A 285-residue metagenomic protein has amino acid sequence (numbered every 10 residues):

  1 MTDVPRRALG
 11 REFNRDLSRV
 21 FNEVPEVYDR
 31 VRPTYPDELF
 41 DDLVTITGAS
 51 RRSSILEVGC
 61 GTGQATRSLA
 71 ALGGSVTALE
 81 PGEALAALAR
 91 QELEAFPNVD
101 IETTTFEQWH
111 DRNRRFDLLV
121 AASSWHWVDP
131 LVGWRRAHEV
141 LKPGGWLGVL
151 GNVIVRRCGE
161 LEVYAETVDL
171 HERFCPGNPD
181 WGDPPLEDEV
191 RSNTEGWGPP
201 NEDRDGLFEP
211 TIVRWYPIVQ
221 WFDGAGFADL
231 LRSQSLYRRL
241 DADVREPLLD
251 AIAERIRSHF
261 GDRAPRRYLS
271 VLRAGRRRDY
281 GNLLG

Functional and structural regions predicted by a protein language model:
T2-S50: Conserved class I S-adenosyl-L-methionine
R51-G59: Conserved class I S-adenosyl-L-methionine
T62-Q108: Class I SAM-dependent methyltransferase SAM/SAH-binding core
W109-L119: A short acidic, Gly/Pro-enriched loop at the edge of an enzyme's catalytic core that lines a small-molecule cofactor
D117-L131: A short SAM/SAH-binding and catalytic strip from SAM-dependent methyltransferases
V132-P143: A short glycine-rich, Lys/Arg-flanked "PGG" loop and its adjoining helix->strand segment in the class I
K142-P217: Conserved catalytic/acceptor-binding region of the Class I
V190-G285: Conserved Class I S-adenosyl-L-methionine
